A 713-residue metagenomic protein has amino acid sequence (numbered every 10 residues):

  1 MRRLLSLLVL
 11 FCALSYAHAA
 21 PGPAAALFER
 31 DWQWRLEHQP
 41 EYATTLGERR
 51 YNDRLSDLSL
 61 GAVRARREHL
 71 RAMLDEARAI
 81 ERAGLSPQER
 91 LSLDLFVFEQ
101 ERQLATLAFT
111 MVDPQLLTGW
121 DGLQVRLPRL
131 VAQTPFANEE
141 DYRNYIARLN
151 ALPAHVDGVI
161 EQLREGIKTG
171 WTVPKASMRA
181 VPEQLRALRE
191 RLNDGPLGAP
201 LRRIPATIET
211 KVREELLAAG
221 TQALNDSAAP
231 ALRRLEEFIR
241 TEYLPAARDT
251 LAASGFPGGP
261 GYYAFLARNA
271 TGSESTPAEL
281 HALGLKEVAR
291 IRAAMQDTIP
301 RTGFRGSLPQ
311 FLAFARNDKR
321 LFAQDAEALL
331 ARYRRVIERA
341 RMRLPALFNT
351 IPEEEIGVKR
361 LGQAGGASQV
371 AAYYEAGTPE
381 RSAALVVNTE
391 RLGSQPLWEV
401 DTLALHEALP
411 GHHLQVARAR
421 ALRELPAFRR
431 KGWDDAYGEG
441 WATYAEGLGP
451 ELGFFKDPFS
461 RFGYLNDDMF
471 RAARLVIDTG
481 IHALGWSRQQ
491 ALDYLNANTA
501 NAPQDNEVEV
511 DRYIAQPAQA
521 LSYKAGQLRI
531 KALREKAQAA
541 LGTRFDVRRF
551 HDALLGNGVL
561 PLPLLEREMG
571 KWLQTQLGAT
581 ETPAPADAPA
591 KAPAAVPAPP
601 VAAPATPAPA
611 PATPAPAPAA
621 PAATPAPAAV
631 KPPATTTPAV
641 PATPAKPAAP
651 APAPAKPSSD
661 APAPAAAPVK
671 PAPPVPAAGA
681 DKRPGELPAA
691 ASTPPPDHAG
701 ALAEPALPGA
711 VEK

Functional and structural regions predicted by a protein language model:
M1-L4: Positively charged n-region of N-terminal signal peptides that target proteins for export
S6-S15: Bacterial N-terminal signal peptides
A19-P638, A642, K646-P657, P662-A691 (+1 more regions): N-terminal maturation segment of proteins
